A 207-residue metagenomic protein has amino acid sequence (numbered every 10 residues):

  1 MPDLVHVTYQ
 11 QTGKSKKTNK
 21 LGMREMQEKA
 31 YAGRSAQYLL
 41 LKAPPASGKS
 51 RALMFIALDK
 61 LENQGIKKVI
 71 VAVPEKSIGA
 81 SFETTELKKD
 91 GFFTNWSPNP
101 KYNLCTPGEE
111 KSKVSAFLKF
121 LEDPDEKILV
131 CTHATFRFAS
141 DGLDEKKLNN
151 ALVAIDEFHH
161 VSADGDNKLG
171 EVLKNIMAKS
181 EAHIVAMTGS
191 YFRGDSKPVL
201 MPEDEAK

Functional and structural regions predicted by a protein language model:
P2-K42: Conserved pre-motif I regulatory segment
A36-I56: Walker A/P-loop
L41, L129-C131, V153: Hydrophobic positions in the central parallel beta-sheet of the AAA+
S50-L61, G65-S97, T135: Conserved Walker A/P-loop ATP-binding site and its immediately adjacent core in helicase/helicase-like ATPase domains
G79-T84, F138-A139, A163, R193-P198: Switch/connector loops and helix/strand junctions flanking conserved nucleotide-binding motifs in nucleotide-processing
G91-F138: Inter-Walker segment of RecA-like/P-loop motor cores
A134, D144-A186, S190: SF2 helicase catalytic motif II
M201-K207: Interdomain hinge/linker at the junction between the two RecA-like core domains of SF2 helicases
